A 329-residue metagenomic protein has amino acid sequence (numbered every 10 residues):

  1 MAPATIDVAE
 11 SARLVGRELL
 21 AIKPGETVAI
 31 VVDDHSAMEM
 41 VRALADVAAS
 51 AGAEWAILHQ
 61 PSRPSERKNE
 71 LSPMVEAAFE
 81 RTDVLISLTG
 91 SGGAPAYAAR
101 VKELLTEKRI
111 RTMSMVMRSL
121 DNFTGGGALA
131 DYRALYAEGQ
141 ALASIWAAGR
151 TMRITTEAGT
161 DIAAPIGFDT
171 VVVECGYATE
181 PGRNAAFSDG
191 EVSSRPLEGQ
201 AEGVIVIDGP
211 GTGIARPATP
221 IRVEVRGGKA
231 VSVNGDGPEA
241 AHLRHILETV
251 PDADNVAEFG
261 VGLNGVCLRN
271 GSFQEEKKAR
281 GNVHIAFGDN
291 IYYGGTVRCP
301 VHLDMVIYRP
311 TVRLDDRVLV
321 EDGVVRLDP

Functional and structural regions predicted by a protein language model:
M1-A218, R313-P329: Active-site bordering "gate/hinge" segments that shape substrate access to catalytic or cofactor-binding pockets
T106-K108, A158, G199, A253 (+2 more regions): A short, structural micro-pattern
G149, E202, P220, V256 (+1 more regions): Short, surface-exposed beta-edge/turn micro-motifs
R153, A163, V204-V206, R222-E224 (+3 more regions): Structured core elements
R216, S232-Y292: Dual-mode signal for accessory low-complexity, basic/Gly-rich regions
R216-T219, M305-I307: Short, small/polar residue-rich loop motifs at catalytic or cofactor-binding pockets
T219-N234, T311-V312: Active-site and channel-lining beta-strand-loop segments that bind or position nucleotide-derived/phosphorylated
S272-V320: Internal helix-turn-beta structural module
